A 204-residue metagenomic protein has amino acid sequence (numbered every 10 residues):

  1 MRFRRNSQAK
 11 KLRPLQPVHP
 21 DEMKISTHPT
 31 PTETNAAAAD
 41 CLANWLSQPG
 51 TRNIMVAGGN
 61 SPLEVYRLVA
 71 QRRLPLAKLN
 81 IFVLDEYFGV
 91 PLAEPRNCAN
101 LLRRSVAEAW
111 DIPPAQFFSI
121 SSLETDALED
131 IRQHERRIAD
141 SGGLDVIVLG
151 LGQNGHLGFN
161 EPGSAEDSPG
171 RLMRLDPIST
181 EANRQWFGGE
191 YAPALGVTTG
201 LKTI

Functional and structural regions predicted by a protein language model:
R2, L15-I54, L128: N-terminal glycine-/serine-/threonine-rich phosphate-binding loop
N6, K10-K11: Polybasic, lysine-rich low-complexity intrinsically disordered segments
A39-S47, Y66, A70, R103-A107 (+2 more regions): Generic structural signal for well-ordered alpha-helical scaffold segments
S47-L74: Glycine-rich N-terminal segment of FAD-binding domains in flavoprotein oxidoreductases, spanning the beta-loop-helix
N60-S61, Y87, L151-H156, P162: Short glycine-rich anion-binding loops that position phosphate/pyrophosphate groups of nucleotides and phosphorylated
L68-L76, N100, P162-L172: A glycine- and small-aliphatic-rich helix-loop capping segment at beta-alpha/alpha-beta transitions that lines
L76-V148, I204: Ligand-binding beta-strand-loop-alpha-helix segment within the catalytic cores of soluble metabolic enzymes
N154, G158-L201: Class I SAM-dependent methyltransferase SAM-binding "motif I" and its flanking Rossmann-like core
